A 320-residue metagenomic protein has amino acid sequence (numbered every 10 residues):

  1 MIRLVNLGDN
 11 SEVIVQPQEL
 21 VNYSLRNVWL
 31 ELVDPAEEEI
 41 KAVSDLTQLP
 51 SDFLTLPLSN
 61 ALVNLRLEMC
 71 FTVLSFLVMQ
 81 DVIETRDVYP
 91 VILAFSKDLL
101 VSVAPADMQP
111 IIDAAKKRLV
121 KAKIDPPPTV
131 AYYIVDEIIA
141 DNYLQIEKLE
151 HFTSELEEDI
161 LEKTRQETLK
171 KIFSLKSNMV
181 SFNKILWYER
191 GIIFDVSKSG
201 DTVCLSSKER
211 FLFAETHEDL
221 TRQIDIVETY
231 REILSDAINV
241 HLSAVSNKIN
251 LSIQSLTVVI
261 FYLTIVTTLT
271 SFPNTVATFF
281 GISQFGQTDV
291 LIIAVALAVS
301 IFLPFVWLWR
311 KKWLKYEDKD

Functional and structural regions predicted by a protein language model:
M1-S199, L205, E215, D219-T229 (+3 more regions): Peripheral, non-transmembrane regulatory/ligand-interaction domains of membrane transport proteins
Q48, T221-D320: Hydrophobic alpha-helical transmembrane segments and their immediately adjacent juxtamembrane loops
V120-K123, D201-E218, E232-N250: Hydrophobic alpha-helical transmembrane segments
K170-F173, A214, N250, Q254-T257: Pre-signature/interface helix of ABC/ABC-like ATPase nucleotide-binding domains
